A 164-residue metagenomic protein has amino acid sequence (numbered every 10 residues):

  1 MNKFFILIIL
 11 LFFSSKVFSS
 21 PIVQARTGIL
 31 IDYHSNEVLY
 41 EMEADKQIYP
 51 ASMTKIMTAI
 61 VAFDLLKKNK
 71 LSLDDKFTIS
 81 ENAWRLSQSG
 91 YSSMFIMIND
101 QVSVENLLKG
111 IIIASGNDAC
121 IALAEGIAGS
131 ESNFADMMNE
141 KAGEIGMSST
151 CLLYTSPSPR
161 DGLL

Functional and structural regions predicted by a protein language model:
M1-F4: Positively charged n-region of N-terminal signal peptides that target proteins for export
I6-L7, V17-F18: Cleavable N-terminal signal peptides
S19-S156, R160: Active-site-adjacent loops and short helices of periplasmic peptidoglycan-processing enzymes
L163-L164: N-terminal low-complexity segments that are often proline-rich with Ser/Thr-Pro
